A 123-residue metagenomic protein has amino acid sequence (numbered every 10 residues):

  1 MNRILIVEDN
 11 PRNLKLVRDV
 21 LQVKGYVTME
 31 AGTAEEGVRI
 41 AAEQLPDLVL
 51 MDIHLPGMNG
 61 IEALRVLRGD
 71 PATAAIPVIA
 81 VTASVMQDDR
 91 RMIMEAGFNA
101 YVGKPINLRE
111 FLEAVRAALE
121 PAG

Functional and structural regions predicted by a protein language model:
E8: Conserved acidic carboxylate
R12, T33-E36, N59-R65: Acidic catalytic/metal-coordinating carboxylates
K15-V23: Charged docking surfaces used in two-component/phosphorelay signaling
G25-G32, I40, V102: Short hydrophobic/Thr-rich beta-strand motif most characteristic of the beta2 strand and flanking loop of CheY-like
Q44-L50, L55: Active-site beta3 strand of CheY-like receiver
P56-N59, R65, A74, M86: The feature encodes the CheY-like receiver
I106-R116: C-terminal output helix
